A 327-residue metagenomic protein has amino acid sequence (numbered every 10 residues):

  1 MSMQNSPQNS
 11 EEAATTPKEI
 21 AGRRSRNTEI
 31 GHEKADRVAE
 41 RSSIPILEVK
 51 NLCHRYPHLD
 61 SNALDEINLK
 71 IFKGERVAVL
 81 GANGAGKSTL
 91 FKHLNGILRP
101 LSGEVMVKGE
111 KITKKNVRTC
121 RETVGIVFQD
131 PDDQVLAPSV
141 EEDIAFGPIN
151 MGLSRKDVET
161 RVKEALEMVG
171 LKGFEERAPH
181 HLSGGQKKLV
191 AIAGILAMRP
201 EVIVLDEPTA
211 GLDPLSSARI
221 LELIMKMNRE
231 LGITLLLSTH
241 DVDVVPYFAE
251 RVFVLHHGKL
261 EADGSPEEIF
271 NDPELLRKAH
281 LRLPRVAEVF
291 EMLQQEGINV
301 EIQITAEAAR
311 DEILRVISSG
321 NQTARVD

Functional and structural regions predicted by a protein language model:
A39-I46, H54-E66, K114-N116, R155: A short, flexible loop at the N-terminus of ABC-type nucleotide-binding domains that lies
N95: Helix-to-loop junction immediately C-terminal to a conserved catalytic motif
G103-K111, C120: Conserved ABC transporter NBD signature motif
K156-F174: Conserved ABC ATPase "signature" region
A178-L182, Q186: Conserved ABC ATPase signature
I203-D206: Catalytic Walker B motif of ABC-type/P-loop ATPase nucleotide-binding domains
